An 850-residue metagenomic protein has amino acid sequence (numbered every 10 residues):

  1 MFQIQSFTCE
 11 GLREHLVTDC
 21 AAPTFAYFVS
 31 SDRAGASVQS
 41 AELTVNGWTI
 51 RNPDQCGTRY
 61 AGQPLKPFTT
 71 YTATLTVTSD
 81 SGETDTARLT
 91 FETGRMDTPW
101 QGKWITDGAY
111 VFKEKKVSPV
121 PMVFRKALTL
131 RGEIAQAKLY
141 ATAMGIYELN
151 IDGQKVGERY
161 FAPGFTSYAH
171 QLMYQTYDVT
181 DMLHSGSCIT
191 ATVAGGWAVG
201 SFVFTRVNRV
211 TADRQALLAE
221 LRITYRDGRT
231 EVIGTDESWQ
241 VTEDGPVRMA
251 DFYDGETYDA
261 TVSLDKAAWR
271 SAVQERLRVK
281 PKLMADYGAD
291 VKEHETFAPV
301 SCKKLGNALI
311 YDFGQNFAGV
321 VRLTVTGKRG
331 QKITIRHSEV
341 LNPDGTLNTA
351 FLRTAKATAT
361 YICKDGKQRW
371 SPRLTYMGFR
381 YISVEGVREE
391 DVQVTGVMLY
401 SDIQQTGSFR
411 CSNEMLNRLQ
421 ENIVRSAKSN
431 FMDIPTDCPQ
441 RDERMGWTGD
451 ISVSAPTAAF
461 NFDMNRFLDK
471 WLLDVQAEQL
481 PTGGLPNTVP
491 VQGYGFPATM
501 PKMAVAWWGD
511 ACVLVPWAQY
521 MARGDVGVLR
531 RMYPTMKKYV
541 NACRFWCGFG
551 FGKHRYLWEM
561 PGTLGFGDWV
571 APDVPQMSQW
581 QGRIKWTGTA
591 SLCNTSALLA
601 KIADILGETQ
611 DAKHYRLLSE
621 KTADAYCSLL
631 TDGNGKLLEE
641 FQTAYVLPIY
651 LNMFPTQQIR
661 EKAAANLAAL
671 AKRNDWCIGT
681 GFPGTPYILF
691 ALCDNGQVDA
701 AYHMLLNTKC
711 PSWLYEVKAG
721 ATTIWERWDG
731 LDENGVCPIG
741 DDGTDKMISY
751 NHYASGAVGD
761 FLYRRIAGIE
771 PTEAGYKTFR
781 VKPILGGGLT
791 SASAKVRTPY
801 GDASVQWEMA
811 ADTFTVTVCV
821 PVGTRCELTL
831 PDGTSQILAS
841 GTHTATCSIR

Functional and structural regions predicted by a protein language model:
M1-R441, G449, R466-F467, T482 (+4 more regions): Extracellular/oxidizing-compartment recognition motifs
K115-P119, K138, G164-Y168, D178-T180 (+18 more regions): Alpha-helix capping and helix-loop boundary segments enriched in small/acidic/polar residues
A137-A141, I151, V320-E339, L374 (+6 more regions): Alpha-helical support elements that line or immediately flank enzyme active sites and cofactor-binding pockets
G145-I146, D236-S238, T242, D391-N422 (+8 more regions): Active-site acid/base region of carbohydrate-active enzymes
Y147, V156-E158, A162-P163, I189 (+7 more regions): Active/binding-pocket-proximal capping segment
I189, V193, Y258-D259, D442-E443 (+8 more regions): C-terminal capping/lid segments that line or modulate ligand- or cofactor-binding pockets
R209, D213-E220, V232-S263, L277 (+3 more regions): Non-catalytic C-terminal accessory modules of carbohydrate-active enzymes
